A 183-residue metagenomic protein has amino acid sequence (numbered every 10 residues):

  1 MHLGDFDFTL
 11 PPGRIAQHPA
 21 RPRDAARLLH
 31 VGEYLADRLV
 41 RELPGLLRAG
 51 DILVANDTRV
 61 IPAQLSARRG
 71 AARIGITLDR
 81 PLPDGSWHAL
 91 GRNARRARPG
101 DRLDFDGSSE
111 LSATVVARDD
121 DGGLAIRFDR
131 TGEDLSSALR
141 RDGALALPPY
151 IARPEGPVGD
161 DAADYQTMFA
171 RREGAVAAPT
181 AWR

Functional and structural regions predicted by a protein language model:
M1-R183: A cross-family signal for N-terminal binding/gating loops and helix N-caps that shape access to the active site
